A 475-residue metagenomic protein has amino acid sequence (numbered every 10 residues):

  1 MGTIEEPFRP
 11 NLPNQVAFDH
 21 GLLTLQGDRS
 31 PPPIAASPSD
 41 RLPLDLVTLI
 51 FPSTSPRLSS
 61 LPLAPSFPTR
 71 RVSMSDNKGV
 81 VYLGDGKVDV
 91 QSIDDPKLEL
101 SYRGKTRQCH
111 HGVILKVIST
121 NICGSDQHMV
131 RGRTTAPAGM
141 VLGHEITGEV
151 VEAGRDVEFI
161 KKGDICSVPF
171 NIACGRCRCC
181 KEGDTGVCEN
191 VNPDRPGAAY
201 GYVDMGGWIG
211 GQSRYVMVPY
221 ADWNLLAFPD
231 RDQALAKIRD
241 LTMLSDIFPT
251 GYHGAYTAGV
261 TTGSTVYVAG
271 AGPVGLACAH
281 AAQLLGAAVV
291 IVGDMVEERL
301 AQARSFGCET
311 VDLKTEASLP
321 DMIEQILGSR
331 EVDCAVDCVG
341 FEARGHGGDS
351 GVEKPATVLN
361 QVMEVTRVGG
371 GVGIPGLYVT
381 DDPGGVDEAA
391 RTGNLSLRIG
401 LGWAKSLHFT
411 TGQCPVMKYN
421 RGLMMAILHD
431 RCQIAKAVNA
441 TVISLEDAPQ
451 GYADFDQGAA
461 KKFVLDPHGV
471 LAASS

Functional and structural regions predicted by a protein language model:
G2, P7-F8, T69-S75, T106 (+3 more regions): C-terminal hydrophobic helical "lid"/dimerization subdomain of Rossmann-like NAD(P)H-dependent oxidoreductases
N14-T69: Low-complexity proline/serine/threonine-rich segments in eukaryotic and viral proteins
D94, L98-N121, V130-K181, G186 (+2 more regions): Glycine-rich beta-strand-centered segment in the early N-terminal region that forms part of a ligand/cofactor-binding
C174-A269: NAD(P)H dinucleotide-binding glycine-rich loop of Rossmann-like/cofactor-binding domains, especially the beta1-alpha1
A258-V260, L285, A301, F306-L407 (+2 more regions): Glycine-rich cofactor phosphate-binding loops and adjacent beta1-alpha1 units of small-molecule cofactor enzyme domains
G275-L276: N-terminal Rossmann-fold NAD(P) dinucleotide-binding loop
A288-I291: Short beta-strand element of Class I
D294: Conserved acidic E/D residue at the C-terminus of a beta-strand in Rossmann-like folds
